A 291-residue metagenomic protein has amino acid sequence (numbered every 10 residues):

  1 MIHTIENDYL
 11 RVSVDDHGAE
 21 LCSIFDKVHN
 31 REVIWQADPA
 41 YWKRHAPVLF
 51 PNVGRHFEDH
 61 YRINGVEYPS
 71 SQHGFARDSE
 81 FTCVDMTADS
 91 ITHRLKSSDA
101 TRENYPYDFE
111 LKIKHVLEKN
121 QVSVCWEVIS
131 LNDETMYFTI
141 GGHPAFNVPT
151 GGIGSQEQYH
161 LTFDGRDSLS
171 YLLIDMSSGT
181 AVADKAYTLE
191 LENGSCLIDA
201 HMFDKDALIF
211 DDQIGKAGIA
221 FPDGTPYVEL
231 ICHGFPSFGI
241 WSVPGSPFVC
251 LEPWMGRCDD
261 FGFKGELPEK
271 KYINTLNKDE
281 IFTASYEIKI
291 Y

Functional and structural regions predicted by a protein language model:
M1-I63, E67-S71, I214-G234, E280-I290: Beta-strand-rich N-terminal accessory domains
H3, I91-H93, L111-I113, V124 (+4 more regions): Hydrophobic residues positioned within well-ordered beta-strands of beta-sheet architectures
N7-D8, H17, T87, E118 (+1 more regions): Structural motif
V14, W126-N132, S242, I290: Asparagine-centered strand-capping/turn motif at beta-strand->loop junctions
V66-K119: Extended, loop-rich substrate-binding clefts of extracytoplasmic carbohydrate-active enzymes
S97-P144, P149-T150: Acidic, contiguous internal or C-terminal segments within carbohydrate-active enzymes that form a structured patch used
A145-V148, G152-C232: Active-site/ligand-binding surface loops and adjacent short beta/alpha elements that line catalytic pockets across
P226-Y291: Active-site pocket scaffolds in enzymes
